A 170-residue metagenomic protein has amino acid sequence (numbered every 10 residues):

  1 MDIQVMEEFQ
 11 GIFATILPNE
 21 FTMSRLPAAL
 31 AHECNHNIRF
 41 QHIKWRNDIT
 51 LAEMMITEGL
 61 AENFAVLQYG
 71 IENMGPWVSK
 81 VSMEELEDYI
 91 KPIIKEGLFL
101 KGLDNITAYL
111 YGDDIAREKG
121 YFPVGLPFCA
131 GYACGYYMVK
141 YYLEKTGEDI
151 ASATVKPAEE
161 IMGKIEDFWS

Functional and structural regions predicted by a protein language model:
M1-M23: Active-site scaffold of zinc-dependent metalloenzymes
N19-M23, P27, A31, V66-M74 (+1 more regions): Secondary-structure boundary elements
E20-C34, L86-L110: An acidic intrinsically disordered interaction segment
S24-R25, A29, L51-M55, G125-A133: Short, conserved micro-motifs enriched in small and acidic residues
A28-Q41, E58, E62: Active-site recognition of the HExxH zinc-binding catalytic motif
Q41-L51, I71-K80, K145-S152: Inter-helical turn/loop segments and adjacent helix faces that build the functional surface of alpha-helical bundle
L51-L98, E166-W169: Post-HExxH zinc-binding segment in Zn-dependent metallohydrolases
K95-S170: Pan-zinc metallopeptidase signature
